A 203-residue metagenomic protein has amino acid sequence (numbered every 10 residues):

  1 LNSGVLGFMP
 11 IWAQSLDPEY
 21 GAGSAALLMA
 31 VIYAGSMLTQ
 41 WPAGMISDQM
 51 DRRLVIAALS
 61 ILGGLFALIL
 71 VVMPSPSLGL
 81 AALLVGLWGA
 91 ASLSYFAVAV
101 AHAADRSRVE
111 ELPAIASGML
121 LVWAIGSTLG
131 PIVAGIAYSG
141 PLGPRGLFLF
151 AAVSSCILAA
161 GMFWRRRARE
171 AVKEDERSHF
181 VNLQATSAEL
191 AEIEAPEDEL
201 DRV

Functional and structural regions predicted by a protein language model:
G7-G23: Short amphipathic helix-loop junctions that connect adjacent transmembrane helices in Major Facilitator Superfamily/SLC
A22-G23, S107-M119: Loop-to-transmembrane helix entry/capping segments in MFS-fold secondary transporters and related SLC/MFSD carriers
Y33-W41, S127-T128: Residue-level signature of mid-helix packing/kink "hotspots" within the transmembrane helices of 12-pass Major
L38-D51, Y138-S139: Helix-to-loop junctions at the C-terminal end of transmembrane segments in multipass secondary transporters
L54-I69: Structural signature of the two symmetry-related core transmembrane helices
L93-S107: Intracellular juxtamembrane helix-capping segments at the cytosolic ends of symmetry-related transmembrane helices
I136-S155: A membrane-interface helix-boundary motif in multi-pass transporters
R165-V203: Intrinsic disorder in cytosolic terminal tails and internal cytosolic loops of multi-pass membrane transporters
